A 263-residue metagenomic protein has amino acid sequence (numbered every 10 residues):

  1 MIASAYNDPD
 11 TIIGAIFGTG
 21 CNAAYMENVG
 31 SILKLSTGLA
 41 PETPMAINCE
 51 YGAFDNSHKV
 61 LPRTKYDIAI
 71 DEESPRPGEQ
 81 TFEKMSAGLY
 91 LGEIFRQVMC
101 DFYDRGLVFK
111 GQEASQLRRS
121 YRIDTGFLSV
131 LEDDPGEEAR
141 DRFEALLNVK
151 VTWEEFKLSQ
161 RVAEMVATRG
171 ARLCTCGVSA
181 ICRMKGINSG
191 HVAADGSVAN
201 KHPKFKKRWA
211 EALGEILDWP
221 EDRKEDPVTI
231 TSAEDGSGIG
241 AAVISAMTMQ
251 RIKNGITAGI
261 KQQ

Functional and structural regions predicted by a protein language model:
M1, F17-N22, E42, C49-N56 (+1 more regions): Conserved A3 ("GATE") glycine/threonine-rich loop of ANL adenylate-forming enzymes
M1-G14, A24, V29-L35: Conserved phosphate-binding catalytic cores of ATP/NTP-utilizing and phosphoryl-transfer enzymes
S4-D8, K65-Q263: ATP-binding/phosphotransfer module of carbohydrate and carboxylate kinases, centering on a glycine-rich
I12-I16, N22, L35, A46-N48 (+1 more regions): Short glycine-aspartate micro-motif
G20-N22, N28-G30, F54, V198-A199: Conserved beta-strand elements of beta-rich interaction domains across eukaryotes, especially beta-propellers
E27, V60-L61, K204-F205: Short conserved micro-motifs at the rims of enzyme active sites and ligand-binding pockets
G38-Q80: E2/UBC-UEV (E2-variant) core
